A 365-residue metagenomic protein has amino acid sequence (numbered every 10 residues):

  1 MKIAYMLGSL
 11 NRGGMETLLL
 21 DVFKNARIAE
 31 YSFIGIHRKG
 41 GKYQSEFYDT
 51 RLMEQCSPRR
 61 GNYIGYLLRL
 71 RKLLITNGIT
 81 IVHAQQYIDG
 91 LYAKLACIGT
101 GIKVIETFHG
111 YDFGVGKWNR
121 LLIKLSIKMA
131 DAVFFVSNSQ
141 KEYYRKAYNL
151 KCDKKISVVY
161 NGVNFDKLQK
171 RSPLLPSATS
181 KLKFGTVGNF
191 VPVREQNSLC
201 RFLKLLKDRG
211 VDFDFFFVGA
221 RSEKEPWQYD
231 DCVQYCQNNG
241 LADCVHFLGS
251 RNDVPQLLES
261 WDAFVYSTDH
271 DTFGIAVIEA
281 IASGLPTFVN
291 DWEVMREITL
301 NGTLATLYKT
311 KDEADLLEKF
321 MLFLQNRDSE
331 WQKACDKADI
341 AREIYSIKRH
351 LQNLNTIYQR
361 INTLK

Functional and structural regions predicted by a protein language model:
Y5-G65, N149, E223, Q228: N-terminal strand-loop element at the rim of the active site of nucleotide-sugar-dependent glycosyltransferases
G13-D21, L182, N189-V211, W227: A conserved mid-protein helix/loop that constitutes part of the nucleotide-sugar donor-binding site
I34-G35, P286-V289: Short hydrophobic beta-strand element within catalytic cores of glycosyltransferases and related nucleotide-activated
G61, K117, R145-K146, K154-K155 (+1 more regions): Acidic anion/phosphate-binding donor-loop and adjacent secondary structure in glycosyltransferase catalytic cores
A84-Y92, F108: Short His-centered aromatic/hydrophobic patch
A130-K155, V163: A short, active-site helix/loop in glycosyltransferases that binds the activated sugar's phosphate group
S250, D269: Aromatic "clamp/platform" in nucleotide-sugar-dependent glycosyltransferases that forms part of the donor/acceptor
N301-E313, L322-D328: Conserved acidic donor-binding segment of nucleotide-sugar-dependent glycosyltransferases
